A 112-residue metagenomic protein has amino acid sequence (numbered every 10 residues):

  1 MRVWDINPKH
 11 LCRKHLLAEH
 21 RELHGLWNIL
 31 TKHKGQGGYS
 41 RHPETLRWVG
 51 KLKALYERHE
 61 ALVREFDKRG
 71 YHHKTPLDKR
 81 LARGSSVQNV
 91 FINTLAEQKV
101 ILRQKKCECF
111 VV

Functional and structural regions predicted by a protein language model:
M1-V112: Expand to "…catalyze enediolate/carbanion chemistry for C-C bond making/breaking, isomerization, decarboxylation
